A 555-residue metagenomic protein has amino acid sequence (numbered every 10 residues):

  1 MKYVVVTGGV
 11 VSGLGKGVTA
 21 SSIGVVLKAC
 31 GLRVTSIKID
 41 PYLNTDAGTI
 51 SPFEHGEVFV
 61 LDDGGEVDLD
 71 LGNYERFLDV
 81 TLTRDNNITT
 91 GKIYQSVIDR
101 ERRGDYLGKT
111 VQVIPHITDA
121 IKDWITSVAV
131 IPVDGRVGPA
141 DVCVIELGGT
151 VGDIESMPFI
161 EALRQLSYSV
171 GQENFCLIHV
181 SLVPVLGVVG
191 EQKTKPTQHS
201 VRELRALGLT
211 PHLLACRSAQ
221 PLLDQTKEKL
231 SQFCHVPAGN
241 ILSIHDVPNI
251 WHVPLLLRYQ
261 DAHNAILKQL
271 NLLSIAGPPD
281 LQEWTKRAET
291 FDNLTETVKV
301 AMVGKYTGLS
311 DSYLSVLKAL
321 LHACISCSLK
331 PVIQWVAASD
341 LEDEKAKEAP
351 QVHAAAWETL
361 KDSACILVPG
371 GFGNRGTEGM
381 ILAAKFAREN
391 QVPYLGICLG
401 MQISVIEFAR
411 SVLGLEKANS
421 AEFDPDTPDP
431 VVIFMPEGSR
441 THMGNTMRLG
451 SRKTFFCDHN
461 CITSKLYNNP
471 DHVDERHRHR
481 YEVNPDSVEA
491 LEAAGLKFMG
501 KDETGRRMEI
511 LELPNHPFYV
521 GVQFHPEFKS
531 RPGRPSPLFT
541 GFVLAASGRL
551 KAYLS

Functional and structural regions predicted by a protein language model:
M1-V332, A338-C365, F372-G373, M380-F386 (+5 more regions): Flexible phosphate-sensing "switch/lid" loops adjacent to ATP/NTP-binding sites across phosphate-transfer
G8, K38, S218, H245 (+12 more regions): Active-site proximal loops enriched in glycine and acidic residues that flank catalytic Cys/His/Asp and coordinate
S21-V25, A29, T359-I462, P526 (+2 more regions): Cysteine-nucleophile active-site neighborhood
T49-P52, E228-K229, A409-V412, P514-H516: Short low-complexity, flexible loop/linker segments enriched in glycine and/or proline with clustered acidic
N174-F175, S451, R507-M508: Short glycine-rich loop/turn motifs
G239, I275-P279, L395-G396, L415-A421 (+3 more regions): Acidic/polar loop patches that form or flank catalytic/metal-binding clefts of enzymes that bind anionic ligands
E289-L294, A356-E358, F423, M443-T446 (+3 more regions): Replace "in large, NTP-powered and nucleic-acid-processing enzymes" with "in large, NTP-powered factors and other
D458-S555: C-terminal and late-domain segments of enzyme folds
